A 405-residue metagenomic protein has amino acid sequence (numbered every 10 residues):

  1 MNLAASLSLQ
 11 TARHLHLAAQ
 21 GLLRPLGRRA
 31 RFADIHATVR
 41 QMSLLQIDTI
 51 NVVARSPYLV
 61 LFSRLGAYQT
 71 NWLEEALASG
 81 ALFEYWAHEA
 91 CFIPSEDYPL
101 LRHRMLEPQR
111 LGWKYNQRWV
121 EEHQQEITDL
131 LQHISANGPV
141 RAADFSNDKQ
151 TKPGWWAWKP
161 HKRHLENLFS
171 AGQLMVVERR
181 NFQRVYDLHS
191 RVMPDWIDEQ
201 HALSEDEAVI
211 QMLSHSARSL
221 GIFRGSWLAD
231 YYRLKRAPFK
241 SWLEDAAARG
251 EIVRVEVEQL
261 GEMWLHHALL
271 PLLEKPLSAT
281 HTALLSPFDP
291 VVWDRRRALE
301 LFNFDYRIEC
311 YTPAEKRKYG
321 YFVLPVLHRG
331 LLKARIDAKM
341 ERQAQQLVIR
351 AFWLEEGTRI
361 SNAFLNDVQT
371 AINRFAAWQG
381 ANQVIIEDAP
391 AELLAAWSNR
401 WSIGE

Functional and structural regions predicted by a protein language model:
M1-E405: Long, charged, low-complexity, helical-prone intrinsically disordered regions
